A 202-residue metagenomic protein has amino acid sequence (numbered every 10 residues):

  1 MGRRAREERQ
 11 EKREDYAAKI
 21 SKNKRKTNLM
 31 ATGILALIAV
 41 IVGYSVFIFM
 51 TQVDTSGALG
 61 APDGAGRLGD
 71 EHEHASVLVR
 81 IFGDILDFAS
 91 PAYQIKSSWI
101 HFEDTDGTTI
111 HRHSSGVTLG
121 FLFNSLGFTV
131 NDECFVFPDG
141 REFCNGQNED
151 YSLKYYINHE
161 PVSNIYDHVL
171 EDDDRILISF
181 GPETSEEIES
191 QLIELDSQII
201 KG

Functional and structural regions predicted by a protein language model:
G2-G202: Ubiquitin-like/PB1-type beta-grasp interaction modules and other compact soluble beta-rich domains
